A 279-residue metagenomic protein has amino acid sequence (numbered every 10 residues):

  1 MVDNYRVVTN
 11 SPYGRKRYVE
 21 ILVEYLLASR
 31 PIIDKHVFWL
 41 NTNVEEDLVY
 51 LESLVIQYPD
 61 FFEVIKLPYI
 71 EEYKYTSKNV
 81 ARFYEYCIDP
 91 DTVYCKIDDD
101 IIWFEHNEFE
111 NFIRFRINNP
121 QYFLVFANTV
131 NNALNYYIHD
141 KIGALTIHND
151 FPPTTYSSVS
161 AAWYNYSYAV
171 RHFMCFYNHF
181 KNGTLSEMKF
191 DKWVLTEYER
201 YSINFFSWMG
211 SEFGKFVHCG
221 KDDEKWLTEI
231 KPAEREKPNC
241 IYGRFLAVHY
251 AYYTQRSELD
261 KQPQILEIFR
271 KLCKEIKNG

Functional and structural regions predicted by a protein language model:
V2, L22, Y168-G279: C-terminal catalytic/acceptor-binding lobe
D3-V7, S29-F38: Short loop->beta transition adjacent to catalytic acidic/histidine clusters or analogous donor-positioning motifs
V7-K16, W39: A conserved hydrophobic helix/loop-capping motif in glycosyltransferases and polysaccharide synthases
R15-I33, E46-Y50: Short, well-formed alpha-helical segments that are part of the catalytic scaffolds of diverse glycosyltransferases
Y18, E45-L48, W103-E105, N132-Y137 (+2 more regions): Short catalytic/ligand-binding loop motif for oxyanion handling, primarily in non-cytosolic enzymes, centered on
L40-K96, I102-E108: Active-site-proximal specificity loops/subdomain of glycosyltransferases
Y50-L51, E108, Y136-K141, Y252-Q255 (+1 more regions): Short aromatic-enriched loop/helix-cap "lid" or pocket-rim segments at secondary-structure transitions that line
E108-K215: Conserved catalytic core of nucleotide-sugar-dependent glycosyltransferases
